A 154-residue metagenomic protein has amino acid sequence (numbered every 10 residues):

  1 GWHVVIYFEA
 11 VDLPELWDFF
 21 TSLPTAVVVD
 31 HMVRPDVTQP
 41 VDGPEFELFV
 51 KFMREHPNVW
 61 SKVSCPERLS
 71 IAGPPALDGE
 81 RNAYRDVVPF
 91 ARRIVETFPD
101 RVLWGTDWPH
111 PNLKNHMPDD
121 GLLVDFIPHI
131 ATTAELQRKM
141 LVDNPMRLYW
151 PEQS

Functional and structural regions predicted by a protein language model:
G1-W104, K114: Catalytic pocket-lining loop regions of alpha/beta-barrel enzymes, especially the amidohydrolase/enolase/GH5 lineages
A10, D107-W108, M140: Residue-level "edge-of-site" marker
H31, S61, D107, Q137 (+1 more regions): Conserved, mostly hydrophobic/aromatic
R92-R93, F98-L103, N112-S154: Mid-to-C-terminal alpha-helical segments outside catalytic/metal-binding sites
